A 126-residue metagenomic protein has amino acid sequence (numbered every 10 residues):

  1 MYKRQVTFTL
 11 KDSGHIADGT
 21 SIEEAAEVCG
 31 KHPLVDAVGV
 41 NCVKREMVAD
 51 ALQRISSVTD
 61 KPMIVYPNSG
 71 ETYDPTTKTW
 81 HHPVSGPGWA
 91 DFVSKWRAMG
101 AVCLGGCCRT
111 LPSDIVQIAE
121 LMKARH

Functional and structural regions predicted by a protein language model:
K3-H126: Domain-level signal for soluble alpha/beta catalytic cores
